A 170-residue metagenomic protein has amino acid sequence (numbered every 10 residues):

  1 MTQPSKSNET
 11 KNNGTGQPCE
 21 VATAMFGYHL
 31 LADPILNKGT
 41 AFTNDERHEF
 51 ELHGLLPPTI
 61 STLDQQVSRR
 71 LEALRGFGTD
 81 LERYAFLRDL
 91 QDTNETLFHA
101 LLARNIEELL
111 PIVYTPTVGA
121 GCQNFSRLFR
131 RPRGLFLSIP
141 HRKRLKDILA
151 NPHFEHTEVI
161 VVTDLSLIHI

Functional and structural regions predicted by a protein language model:
M1-N37: Basic/polar N-terminal segments that are highly enriched at the extreme N-terminus, encompassing both cleavable
F26-Y28, I35-L135, F154: Conserved, well-structured core domains of diverse proteins
R133-K143: Short coil-to-helix leader/linker segments, especially the first N-terminal amphipathic alpha-helix with its helix
S138-P140, I160-D164: Short beta-strand segments
R142-P152: Short alpha-helical segments and helix-capping/turn motifs at coil-helix boundaries
H156-E158: A general structural motif
I168-I170: Conserved small/polar residues in nucleotide/adenosyl-binding loops
